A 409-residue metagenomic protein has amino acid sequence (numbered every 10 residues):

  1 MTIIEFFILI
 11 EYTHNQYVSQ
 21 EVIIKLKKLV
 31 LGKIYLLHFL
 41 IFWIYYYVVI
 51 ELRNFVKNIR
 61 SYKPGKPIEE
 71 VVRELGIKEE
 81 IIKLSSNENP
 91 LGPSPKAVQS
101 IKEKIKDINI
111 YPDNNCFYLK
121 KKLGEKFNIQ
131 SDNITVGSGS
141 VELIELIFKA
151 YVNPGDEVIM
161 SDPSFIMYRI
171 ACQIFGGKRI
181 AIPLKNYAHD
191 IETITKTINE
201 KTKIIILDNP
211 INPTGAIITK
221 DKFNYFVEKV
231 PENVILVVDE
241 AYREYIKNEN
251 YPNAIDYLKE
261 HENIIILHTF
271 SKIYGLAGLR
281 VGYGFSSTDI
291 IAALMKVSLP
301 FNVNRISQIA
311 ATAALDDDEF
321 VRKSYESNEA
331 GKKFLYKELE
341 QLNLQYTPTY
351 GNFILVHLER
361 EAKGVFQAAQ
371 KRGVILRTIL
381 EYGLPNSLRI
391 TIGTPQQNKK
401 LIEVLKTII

Functional and structural regions predicted by a protein language model:
I4, Y12, Y17, V22-K25 (+1 more regions): Short terminal hydrophobic/aromatic SLiMs and anchors at protein ends
L9-Y12, K33, H38-Y47: Short, positively charged and aromatic/hydrophobic N-terminal segments
Y45, D221, A368-R372, L376-R377 (+1 more regions): PLP-dependent enzyme catalytic core of the Aspartate aminotransferase-like
V49-V141, L146: N-terminal small-domain helix-loop-helix segment of the aminotransferase-like
S94, N263-E340, L344-T347: PLP-dependent aminotransferase class I/II
A150-L207: PLP-dependent aminotransferase-like
Q173, I191-E200, P213-L236, E240-S271: Active-site pre-lysine segment of PLP-dependent enzymes
E329, L339-R372, L388: Conserved PLP-binding catalytic core of the aspartate aminotransferase-like
